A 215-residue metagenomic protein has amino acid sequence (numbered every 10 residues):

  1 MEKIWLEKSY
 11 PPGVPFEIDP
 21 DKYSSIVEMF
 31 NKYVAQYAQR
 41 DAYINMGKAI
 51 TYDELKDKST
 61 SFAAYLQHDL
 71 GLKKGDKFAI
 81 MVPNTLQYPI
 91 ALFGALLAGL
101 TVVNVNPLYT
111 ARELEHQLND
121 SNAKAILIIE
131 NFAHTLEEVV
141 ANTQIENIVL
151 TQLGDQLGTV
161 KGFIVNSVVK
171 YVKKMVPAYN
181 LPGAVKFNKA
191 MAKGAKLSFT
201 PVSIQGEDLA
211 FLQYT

Functional and structural regions predicted by a protein language model:
M1-I50, E54-D69, K74, A133 (+2 more regions): N-lobe entry segment of adenylate-forming
K22, N45-I50, A63-R112, E130: Conserved AMP-binding/adenylate-forming
I26, Y52, A111, F187-K189 (+1 more regions): Structural motif detector for alpha-helix initiation sites
L72, D120, N142, S203-G206: Alpha-helix termination/capping residues and helix-transition junctions
L97-A192: Structural core segment of the AMP-binding/adenylate-forming
A178-Y214: Conserved pre-ATP/AMP-binding loop-to-beta segment of ANL
